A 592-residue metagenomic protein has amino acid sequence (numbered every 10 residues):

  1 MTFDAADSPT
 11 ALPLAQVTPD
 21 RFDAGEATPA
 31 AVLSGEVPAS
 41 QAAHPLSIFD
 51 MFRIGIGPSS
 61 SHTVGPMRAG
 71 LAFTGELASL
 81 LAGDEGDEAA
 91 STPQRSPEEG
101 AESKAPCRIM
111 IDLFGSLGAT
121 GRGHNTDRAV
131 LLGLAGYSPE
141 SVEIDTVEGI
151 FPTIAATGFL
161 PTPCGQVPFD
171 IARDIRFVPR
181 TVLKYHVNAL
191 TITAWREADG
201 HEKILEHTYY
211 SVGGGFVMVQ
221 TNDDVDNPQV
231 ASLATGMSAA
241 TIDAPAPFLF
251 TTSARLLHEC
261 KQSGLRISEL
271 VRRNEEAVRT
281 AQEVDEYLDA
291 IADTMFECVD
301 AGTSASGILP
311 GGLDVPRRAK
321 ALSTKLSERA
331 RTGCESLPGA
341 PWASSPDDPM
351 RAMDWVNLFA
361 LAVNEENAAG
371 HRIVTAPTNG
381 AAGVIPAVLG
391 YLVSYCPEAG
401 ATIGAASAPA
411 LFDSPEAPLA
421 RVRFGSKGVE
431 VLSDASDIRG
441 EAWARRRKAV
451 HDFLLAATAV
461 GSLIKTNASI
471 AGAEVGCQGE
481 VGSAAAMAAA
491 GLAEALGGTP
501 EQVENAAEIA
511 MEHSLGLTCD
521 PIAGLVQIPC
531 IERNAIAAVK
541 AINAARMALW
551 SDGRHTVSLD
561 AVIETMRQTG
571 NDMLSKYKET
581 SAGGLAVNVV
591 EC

Functional and structural regions predicted by a protein language model:
A6-P38, A82-E102, A399-A444: Intrinsically disordered, low-complexity terminal tails and inter-domain linkers enriched for S/T/G/P/D/E
F52-A72, G370-V388, V475-A486: Conserved phosphate/anionic-ligand binding catalytic regions in large, soluble enzymes, centered on
S61-A78, P386-E398, W443, A489-G497: Alpha-helical support elements that line or immediately flank enzyme active sites and cofactor-binding pockets
A82-E88, G100-P106, I144, D285 (+9 more regions): Flexible, glycine/charged-enriched surface loops at secondary-structure junctions
G83-D87, G100-G115, T402-G404, A410-D413 (+5 more regions): Beta-strand segments within the central parallel beta-sheet cores of soluble alpha/beta enzyme folds
L113, A485, A490-C592: Functionally critical mobile loop/hinge segments
S138-W342, M353-W355: C-terminal regulatory domains involved in ligand/effector binding and gene-expression control
A281-I403, V431, I438-G476, G584-C592: Accessory "access/gating" subregions that flank catalytic or transport cores
